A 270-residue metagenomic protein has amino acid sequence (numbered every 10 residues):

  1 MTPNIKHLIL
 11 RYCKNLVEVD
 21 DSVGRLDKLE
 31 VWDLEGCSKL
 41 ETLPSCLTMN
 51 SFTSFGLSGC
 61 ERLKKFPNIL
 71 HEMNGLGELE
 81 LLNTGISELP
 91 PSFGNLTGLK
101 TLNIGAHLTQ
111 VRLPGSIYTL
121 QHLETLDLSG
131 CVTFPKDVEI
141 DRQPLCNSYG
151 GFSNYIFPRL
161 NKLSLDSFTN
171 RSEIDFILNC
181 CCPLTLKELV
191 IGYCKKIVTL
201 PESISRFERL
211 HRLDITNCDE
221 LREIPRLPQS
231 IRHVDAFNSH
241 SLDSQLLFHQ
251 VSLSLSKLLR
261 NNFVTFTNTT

Functional and structural regions predicted by a protein language model:
M1-T270: Predominantly recognizes leucine-rich repeat
